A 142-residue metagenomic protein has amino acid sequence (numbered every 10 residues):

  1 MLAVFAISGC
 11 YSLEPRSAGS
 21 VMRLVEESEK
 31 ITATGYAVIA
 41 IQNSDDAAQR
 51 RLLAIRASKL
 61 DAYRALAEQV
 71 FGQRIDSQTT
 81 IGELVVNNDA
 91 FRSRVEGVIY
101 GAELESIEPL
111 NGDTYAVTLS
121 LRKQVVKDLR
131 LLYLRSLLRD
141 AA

Functional and structural regions predicted by a protein language model:
M1-C10: Sec-dependent bacterial lipoprotein signal peptides
C10-A142: Domain-level marker for long, solvent-exposed, non-transmembrane regions
